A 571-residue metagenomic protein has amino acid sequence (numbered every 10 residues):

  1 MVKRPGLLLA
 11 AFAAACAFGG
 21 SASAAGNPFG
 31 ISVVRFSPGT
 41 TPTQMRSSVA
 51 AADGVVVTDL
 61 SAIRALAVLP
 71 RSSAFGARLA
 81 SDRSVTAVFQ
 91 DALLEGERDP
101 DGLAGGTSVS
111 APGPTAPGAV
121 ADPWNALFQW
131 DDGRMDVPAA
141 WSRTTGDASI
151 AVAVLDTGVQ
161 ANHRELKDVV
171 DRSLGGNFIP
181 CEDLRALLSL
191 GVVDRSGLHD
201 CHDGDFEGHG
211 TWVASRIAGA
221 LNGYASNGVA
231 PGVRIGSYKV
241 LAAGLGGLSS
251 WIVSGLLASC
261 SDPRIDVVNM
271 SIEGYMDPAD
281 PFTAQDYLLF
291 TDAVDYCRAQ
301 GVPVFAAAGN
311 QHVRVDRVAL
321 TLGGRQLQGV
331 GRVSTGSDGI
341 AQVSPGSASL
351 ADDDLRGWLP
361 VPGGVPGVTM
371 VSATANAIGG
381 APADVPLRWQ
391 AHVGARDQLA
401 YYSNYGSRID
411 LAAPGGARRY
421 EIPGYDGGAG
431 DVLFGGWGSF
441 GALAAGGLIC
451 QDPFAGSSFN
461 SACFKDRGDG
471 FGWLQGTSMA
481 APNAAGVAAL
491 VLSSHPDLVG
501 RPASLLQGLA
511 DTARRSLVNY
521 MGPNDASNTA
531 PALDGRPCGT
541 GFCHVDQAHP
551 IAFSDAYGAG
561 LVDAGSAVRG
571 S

Functional and structural regions predicted by a protein language model:
M1-L8: Bacterial N-terminal signal peptides that target proteins for export
P5, V57-T58, I265-I272, G367-M370 (+2 more regions): C-terminal subdomain of the subtilisin-like protease fold in secreted/lumenal serine endopeptidases
L9-A17: Bacterial N-terminal signal peptides
P42-A126, K167, R172, W358 (+2 more regions): Autoinhibitory propeptides
S84-V85, D147-A151, P231-G236, D262-V268 (+3 more regions): Loop/turn elements at helix/coil->beta-strand transitions in domains of secreted/extracellular proteins
A111-R234, W251-S254, A258-Y287, N310-V318 (+3 more regions): Active-site core segment of subtilase-fold serine proteases
F282-V304, G357-G367: Catalytic-core regions built around general acid/base machinery
G339-A489, S566: Extracellular S/T/G-rich loop segment that most often corresponds to the catalytic His/Ser-adjacent loop
